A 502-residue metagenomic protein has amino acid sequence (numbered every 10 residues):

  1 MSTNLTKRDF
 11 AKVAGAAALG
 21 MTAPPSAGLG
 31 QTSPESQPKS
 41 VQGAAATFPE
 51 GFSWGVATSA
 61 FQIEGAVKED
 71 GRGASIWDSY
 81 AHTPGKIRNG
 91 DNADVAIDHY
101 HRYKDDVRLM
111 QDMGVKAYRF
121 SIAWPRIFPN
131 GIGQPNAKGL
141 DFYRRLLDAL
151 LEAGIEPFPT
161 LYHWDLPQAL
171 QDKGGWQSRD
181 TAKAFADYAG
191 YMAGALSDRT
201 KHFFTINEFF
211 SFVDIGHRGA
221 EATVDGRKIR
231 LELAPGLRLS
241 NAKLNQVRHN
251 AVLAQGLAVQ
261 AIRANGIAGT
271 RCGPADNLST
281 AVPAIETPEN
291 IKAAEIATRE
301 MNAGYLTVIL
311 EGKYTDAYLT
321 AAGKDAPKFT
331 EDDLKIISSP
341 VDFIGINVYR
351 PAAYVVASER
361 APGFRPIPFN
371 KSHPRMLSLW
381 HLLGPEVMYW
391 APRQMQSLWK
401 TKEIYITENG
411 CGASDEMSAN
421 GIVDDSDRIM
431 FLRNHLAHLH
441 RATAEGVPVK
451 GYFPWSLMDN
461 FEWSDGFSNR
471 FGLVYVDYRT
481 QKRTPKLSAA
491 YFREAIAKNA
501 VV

Functional and structural regions predicted by a protein language model:
S2-N4, D9-G30: N-terminal export signals
T6, V13, P49, H99 (+2 more regions): Short N-terminal amphipathic alpha-helix/helix-capping patch enriched in small hydrophobics with frequent Ser/Thr
F10, A123-P125, D172, G412: Short linear capping/connector segments at secondary-structure termini
A14, G114, G154: Conserved functional loop/turn residues at catalytic and ligand-binding sites
Q31-Q37: Cleaved targeting-peptide boundary
P38-P84, N130-G131, L140-V502: Active-site region of glycoside hydrolase catalytic domains
G65-Y143, P159: Active-site-adjacent substrate/metal-binding segments within catalytic domains of carbohydrate-active enzymes
